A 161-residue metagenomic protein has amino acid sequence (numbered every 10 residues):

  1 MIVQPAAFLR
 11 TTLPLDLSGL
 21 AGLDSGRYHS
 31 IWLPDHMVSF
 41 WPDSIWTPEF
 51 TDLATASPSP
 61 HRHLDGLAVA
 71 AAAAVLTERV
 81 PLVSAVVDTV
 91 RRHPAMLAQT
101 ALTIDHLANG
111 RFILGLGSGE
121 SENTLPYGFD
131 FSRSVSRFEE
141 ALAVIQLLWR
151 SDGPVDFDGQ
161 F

Functional and structural regions predicted by a protein language model:
M1-L76: N-terminal beta1-alpha1-beta2 module of alpha/beta enzyme domains
V3-A7, I31-L33, P81-A85, F112-L116: Hydrophobic faces of well-ordered beta-strands that scaffold small-molecule active sites in alpha/beta enzyme cores
G26, A72-V80, V144, L148-D152: A structural motif corresponding to the C-terminal end of an alpha-helix and its immediate exit/capping segment
W41-D43, V90-F161: Internal, glycine-rich beta/alpha segment that forms the wall or movable "lid" of small-molecule/cofactor binding
T51-A56, V83-V86, Y127: A short, mixed-charge helix-start or loop-turn motif at secondary-structure junctions
R62, A72-P81, M96, T103-L107: Short, charge-rich binding segments
H63, V86-R92: Active-site nucleophile and cofactor-binding loops and adjacent substrate-binding regions of central metabolic enzymes
